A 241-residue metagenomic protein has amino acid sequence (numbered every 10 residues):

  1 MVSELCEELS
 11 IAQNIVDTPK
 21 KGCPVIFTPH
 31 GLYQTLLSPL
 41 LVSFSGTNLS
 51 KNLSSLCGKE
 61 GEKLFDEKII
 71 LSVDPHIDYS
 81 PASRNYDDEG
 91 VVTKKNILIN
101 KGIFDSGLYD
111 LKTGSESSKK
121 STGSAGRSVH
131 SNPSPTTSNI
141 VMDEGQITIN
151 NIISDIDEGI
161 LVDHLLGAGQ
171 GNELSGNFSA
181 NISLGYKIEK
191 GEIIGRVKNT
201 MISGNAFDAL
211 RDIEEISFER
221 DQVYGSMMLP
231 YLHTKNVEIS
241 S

Functional and structural regions predicted by a protein language model:
M1-S241: N-terminal small-residue-enriched
